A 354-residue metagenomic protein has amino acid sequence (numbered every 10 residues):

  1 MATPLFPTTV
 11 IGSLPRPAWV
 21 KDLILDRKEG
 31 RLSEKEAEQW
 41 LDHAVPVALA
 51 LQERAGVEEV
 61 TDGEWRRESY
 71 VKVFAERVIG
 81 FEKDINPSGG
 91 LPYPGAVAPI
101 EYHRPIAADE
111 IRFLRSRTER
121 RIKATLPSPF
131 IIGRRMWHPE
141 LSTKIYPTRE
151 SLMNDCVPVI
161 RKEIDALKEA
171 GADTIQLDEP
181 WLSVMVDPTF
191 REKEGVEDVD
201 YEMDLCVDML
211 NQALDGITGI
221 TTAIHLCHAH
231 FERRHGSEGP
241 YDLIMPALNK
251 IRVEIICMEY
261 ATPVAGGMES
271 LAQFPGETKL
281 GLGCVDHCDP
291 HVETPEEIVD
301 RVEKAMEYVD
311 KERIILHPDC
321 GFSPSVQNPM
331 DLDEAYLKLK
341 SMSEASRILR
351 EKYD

Functional and structural regions predicted by a protein language model:
M1-D354: Domain-level signal for soluble alpha/beta catalytic cores
